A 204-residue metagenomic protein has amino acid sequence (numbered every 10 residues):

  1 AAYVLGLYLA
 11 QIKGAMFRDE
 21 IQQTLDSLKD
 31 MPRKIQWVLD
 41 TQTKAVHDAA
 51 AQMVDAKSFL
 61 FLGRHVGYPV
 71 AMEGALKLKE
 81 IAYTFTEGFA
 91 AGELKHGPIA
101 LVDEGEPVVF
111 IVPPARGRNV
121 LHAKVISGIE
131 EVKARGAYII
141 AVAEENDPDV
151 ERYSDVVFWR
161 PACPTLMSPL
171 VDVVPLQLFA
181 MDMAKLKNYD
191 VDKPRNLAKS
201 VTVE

Functional and structural regions predicted by a protein language model:
A1-E204: A SIS-like phosphosugar-recognition module
